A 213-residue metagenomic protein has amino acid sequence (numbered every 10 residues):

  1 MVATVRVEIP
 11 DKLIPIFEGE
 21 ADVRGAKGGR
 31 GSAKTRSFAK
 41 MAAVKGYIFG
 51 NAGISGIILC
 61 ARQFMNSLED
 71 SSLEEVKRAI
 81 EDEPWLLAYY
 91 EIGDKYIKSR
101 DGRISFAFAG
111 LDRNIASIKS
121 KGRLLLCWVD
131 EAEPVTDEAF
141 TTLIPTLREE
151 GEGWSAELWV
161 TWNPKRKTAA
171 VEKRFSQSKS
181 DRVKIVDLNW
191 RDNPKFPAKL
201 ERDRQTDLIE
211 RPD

Functional and structural regions predicted by a protein language model:
M1-D213: Phosphate/NTP-binding elements of NTP-utilizing enzymes
